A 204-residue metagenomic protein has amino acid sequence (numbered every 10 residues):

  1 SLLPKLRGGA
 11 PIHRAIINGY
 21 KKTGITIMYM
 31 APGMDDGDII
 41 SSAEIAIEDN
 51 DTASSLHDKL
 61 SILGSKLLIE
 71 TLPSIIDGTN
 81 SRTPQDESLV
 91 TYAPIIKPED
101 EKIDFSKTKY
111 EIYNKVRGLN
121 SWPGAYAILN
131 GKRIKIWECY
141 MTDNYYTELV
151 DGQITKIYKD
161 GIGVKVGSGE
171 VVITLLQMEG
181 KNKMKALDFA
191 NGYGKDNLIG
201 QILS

Functional and structural regions predicted by a protein language model:
S1-Y92, K97-E99: Donor/substrate-binding cores of folate-linked one-carbon enzymes
G8-G9, G19, G24, G33 (+11 more regions): Glycine-centered flexibility sites
F105-S204: An anion-binding loop in the catalytic cleft
